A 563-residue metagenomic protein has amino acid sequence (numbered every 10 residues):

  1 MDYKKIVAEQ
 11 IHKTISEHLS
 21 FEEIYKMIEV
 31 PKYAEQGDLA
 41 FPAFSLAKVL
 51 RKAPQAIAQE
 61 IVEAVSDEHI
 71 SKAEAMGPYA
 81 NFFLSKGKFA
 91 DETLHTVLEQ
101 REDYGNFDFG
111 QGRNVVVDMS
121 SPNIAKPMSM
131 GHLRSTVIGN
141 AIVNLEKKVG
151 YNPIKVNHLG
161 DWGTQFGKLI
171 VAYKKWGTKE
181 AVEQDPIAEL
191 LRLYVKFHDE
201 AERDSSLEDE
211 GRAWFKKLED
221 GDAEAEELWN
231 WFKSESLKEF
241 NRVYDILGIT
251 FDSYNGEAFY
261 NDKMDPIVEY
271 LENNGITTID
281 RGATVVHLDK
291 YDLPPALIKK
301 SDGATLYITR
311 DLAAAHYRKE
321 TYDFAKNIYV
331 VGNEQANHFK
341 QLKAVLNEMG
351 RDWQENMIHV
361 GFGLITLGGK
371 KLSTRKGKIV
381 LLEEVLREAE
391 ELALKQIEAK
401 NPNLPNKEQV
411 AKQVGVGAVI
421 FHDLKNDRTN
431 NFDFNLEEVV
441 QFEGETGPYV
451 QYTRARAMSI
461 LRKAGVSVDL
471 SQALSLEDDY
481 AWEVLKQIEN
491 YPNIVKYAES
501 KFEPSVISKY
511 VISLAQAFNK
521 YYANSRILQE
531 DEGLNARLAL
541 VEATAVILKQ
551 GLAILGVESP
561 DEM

Functional and structural regions predicted by a protein language model:
M1-D91, E102, N106-M563: Non-catalytic interaction-recognition regions
L94-H95: Beta-lactamase-like hydrolase cores
